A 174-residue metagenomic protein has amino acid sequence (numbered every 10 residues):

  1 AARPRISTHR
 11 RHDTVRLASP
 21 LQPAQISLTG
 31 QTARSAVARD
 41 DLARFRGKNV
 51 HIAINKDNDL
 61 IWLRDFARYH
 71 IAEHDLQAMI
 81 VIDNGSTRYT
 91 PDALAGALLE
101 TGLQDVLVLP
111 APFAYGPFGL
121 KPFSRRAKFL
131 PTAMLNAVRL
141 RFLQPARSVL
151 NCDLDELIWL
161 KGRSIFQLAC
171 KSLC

Functional and structural regions predicted by a protein language model:
A1-R64, R68: N-proximal low-complexity "stem/linker" segments adjacent to membrane-targeting elements
N49-V50, T87-N151: Active-site-proximal specificity loops/subdomain of glycosyltransferases
W62-F66, Y89-L94, G119-L120, L160-S164: A short acidic (Asp/Glu
D65-Y69, M134-A137, D153, L168-A169: Short, hydrophobic/aromatic alpha-helical segments in well-folded domains
R68-Q77: Short, acidic, metal-binding catalytic loop of nucleotide-sugar glycosyltransferases
V81, A146-W159: Short beta-strand-to-loop acidic/aromatic patch adjacent to the donor-nucleotide binding site
D83-G85: Acidic ATP/Mg2+-coordinating residue in the GHKL
L160-C174: Conserved donor-nucleotide/metal-binding helix-loop-beta segment in metal-dependent transferases, i.e., the alpha-helix
